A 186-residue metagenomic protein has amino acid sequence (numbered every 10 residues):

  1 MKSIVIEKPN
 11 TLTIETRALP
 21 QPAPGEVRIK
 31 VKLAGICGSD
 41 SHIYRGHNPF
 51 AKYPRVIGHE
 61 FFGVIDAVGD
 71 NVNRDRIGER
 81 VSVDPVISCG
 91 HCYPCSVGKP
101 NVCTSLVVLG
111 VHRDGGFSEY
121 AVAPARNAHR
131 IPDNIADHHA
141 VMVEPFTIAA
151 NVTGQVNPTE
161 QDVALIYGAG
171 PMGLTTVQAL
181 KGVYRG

Functional and structural regions predicted by a protein language model:
S3-Q21, G38-A67, S82-V83, P100-D114: N-terminal glycine-rich cofactor-binding segment
R17, D40, G63-I65, C92 (+4 more regions): Buried hydrophobic positions in well-ordered alpha/beta secondary-structure cores of metabolic enzymes
P20-A34, H47-Y93, P132-N134: Glycine-rich beta-strand-centered segment in the early N-terminal region that forms part of a ligand/cofactor-binding
K32-L33, P124, G168: A secondary-structure boundary/capping signal
C37, R74-D75, D84-H129, D133: Cysteine-cluster motifs in flexible loop/terminal segments that predominantly coordinate metals
E60, E79-R80, P94, Y120 (+3 more regions): Residue-level marker of beta-strand positions
F62, P100, A125, A150 (+1 more regions): Predominant activation on well-ordered alpha-helical scaffold segments within soluble catalytic domains
I135-G186: Mid-domain Rossmann-like dinucleotide-binding core that forms the NAD(H)/NADP(H) cofactor-binding site
